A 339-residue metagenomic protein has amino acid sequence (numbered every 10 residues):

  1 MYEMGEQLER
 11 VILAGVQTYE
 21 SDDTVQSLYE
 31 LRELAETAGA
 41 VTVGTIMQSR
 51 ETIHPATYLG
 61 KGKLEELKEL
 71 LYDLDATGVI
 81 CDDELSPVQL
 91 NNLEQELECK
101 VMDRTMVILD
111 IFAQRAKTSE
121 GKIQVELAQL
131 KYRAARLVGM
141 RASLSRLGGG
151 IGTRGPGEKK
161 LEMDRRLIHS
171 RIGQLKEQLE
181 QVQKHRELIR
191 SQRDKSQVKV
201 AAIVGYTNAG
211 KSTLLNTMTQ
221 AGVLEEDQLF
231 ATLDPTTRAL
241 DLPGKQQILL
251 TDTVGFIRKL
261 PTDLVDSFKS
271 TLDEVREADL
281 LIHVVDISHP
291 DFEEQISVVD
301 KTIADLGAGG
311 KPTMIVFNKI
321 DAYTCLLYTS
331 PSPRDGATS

Functional and structural regions predicted by a protein language model:
M1-D110: N-terminal accessory targeting/assembly segments
G5-E6, Y72-D73, D241-P243, L249 (+3 more regions): Conserved catalytic network of the ASCE P-loop NTPase/AAA+ motor domain
E20, P55-A56, G222, V254-L264 (+1 more regions): Flexible beta-alpha connector loops of hexameric P-loop NTPases
G44-I46, L280-H283, G309-K319: Conserved beta-strand/loop subsegment of P-loop NTPase cores
K131-K199: P-loop NTPase nucleotide-binding/switch module
Q181-T251: Conserved G1/Walker A P-loop phosphate-binding module
S267-S288: Inter-motif core of Ras-like GTPase G domains
Y328-D335: Conserved small/polar residues in nucleotide/adenosyl-binding loops
